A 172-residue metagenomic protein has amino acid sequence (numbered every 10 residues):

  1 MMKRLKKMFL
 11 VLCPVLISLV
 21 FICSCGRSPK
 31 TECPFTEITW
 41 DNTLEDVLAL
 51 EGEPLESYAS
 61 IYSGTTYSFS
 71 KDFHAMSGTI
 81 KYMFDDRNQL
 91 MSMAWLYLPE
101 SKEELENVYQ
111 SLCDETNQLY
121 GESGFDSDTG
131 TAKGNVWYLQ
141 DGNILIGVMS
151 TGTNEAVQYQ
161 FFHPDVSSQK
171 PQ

Functional and structural regions predicted by a protein language model:
M2-L12: Bacterial N-terminal signal peptides that target proteins for export
V11, K30-C33, S68, T79: Residue-level detector of functional hotspots within protein domains
C13, T39, F73, S77 (+2 more regions): Prokaryotic Sec-type signal peptides and long signal-anchor helices with extended Leu/Ile/Val-rich h-regions
V15-L19: Alpha-helical transmembrane segments
F21-S24: C-terminal motif of bacterial Sec signal peptides marking the signal peptidase cleavage site
G26-T66, M91-Q172: Non-cytosolic coordination micro-motifs
T66-M91: Compositionally biased P/S/T/G-rich terminal and signal peptide-adjacent segments that lie outside catalytic cores
